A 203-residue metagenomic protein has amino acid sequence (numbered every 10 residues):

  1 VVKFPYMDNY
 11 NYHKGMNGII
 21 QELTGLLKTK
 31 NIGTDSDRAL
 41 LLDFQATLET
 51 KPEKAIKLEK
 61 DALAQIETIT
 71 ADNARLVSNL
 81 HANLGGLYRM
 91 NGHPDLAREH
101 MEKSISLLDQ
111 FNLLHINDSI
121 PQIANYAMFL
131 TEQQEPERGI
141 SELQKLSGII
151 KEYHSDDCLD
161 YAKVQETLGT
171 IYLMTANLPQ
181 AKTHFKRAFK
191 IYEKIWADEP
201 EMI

Functional and structural regions predicted by a protein language model:
F4-N9, N31, A46-E49, E53 (+7 more regions): Short coil/turn linking the two alpha-helices of tandem helical-hairpin repeats
P5-D8, D37-T50, R75-M90, N117-E132 (+2 more regions): Conserved alpha-helical positions within TPR/SEL1-like repeat arrays
N9-N31, A55-I66, L146: Amphipathic alpha-helices of TPR/Sel1-like and other helical repeat/solenoid scaffolds
H13-N17, P52, P94, P136 (+1 more regions): TPR-repeat structural position
T24-K28, L63-T68, I105-N112, Q144-E152 (+1 more regions): Amphipathic alpha-helical segments of tetratricopeptide repeats
N31, S36-R38, T70, V77 (+6 more regions): Residues that mark the junctions of alpha-helical repeat units in TPR/alpha-solenoid scaffolds
A62, L84, A97-L107, Y161-A162 (+3 more regions): Fold-core signature of tandem repeat domains
